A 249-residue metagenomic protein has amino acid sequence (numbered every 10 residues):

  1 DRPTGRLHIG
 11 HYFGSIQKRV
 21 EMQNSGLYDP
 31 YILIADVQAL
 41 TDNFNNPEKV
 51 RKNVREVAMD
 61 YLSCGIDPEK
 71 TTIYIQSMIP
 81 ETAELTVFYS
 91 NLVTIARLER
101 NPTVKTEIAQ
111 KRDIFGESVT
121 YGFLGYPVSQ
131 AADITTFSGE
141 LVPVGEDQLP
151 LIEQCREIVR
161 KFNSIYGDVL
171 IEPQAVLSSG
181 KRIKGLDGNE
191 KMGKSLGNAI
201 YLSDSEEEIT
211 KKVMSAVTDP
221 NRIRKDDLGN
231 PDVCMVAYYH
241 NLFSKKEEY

Functional and structural regions predicted by a protein language model:
D1-P3, D36-Q38, E140-L141, L196: Short, histidine-centered active-site or binding-site loop motifs used for metal coordination, general acid-base
P3-A131: N-terminal Rossmann-like or analogous alpha/beta NTP/dinucleotide-binding catalytic cores that position adenine
K105-Y249: Active-site cores that bind ATP or allylic diphosphates and position pyrophosphate for catalysis
